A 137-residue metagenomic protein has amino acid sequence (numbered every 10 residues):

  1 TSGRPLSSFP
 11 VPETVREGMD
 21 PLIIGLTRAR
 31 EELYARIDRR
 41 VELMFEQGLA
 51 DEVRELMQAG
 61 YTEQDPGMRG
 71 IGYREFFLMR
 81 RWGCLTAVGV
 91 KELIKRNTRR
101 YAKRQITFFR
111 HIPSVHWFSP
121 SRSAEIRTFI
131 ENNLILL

Functional and structural regions predicted by a protein language model:
T1-L137: Phosphate/pyrophosphate-binding catalytic cores of soluble transferases and nucleic-acid-acting enzymes
